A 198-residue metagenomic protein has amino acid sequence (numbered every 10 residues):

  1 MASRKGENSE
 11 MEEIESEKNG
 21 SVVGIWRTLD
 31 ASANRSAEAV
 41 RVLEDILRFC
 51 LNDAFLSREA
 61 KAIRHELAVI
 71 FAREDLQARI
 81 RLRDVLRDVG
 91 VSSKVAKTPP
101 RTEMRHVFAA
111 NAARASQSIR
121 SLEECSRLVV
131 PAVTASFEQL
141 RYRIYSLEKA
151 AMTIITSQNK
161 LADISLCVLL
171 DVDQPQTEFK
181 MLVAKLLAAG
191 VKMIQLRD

Functional and structural regions predicted by a protein language model:
A2-R4, N8, R197: Intrinsic disorder/low-complexity segments
G6, E10-N34, E38-Q158: Structural preference for solvent-exposed beta-strand-turn elements and adjacent flexible terminal/loop segments within
S146-D198: Conserved N-terminal beta1-alpha1 strand-loop-helix module at the mouth
